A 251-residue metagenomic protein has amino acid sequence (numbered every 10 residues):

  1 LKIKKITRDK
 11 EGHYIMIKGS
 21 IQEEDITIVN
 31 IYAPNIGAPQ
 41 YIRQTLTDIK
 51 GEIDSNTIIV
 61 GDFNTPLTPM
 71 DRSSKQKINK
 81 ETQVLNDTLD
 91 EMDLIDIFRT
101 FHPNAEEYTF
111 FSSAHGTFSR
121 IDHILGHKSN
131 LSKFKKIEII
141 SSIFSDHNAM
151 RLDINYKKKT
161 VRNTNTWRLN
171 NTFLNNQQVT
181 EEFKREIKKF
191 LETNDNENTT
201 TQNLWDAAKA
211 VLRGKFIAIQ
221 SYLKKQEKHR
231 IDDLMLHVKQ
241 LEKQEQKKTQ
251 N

Functional and structural regions predicted by a protein language model:
L1-N251: A shared catalytic/ligand-binding motif for oxyanion handling
